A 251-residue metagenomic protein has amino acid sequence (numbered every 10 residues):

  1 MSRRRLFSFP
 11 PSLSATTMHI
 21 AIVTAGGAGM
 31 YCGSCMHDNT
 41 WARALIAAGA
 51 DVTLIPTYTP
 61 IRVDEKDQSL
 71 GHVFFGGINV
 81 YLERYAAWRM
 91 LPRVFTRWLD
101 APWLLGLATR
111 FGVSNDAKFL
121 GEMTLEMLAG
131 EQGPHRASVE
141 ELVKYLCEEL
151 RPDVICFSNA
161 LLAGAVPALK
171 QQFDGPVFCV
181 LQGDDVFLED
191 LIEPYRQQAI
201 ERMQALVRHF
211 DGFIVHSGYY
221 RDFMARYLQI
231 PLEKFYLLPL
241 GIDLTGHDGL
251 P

Functional and structural regions predicted by a protein language model:
F7-F9, L13-R93, C147-L150, G175 (+1 more regions): N-terminal subdomain of nucleotide-sugar transferases
L54-K144: A conserved catalytic-core segment of Leloir-type glycosyltransferases
A129-E131, A163-G164, V180-R196, H209-G212: A short, histidine- and acid-enriched strand-loop-helix "catalytic/donor-clamping" loop that lines the nucleotide-sugar
V143-C147, Y195-F213: Membrane-proximal helix-turn-helix segments that form the acceptor-binding/catalytic region of lipid-linked
V154-C156, L169-F187, F235: Active-site proximal beta-strand in glycosyltransferases
S158-L162: Short His-centered aromatic/hydrophobic patch
E189-L191, A225-R226, E233, I242-P251: Acidic anion/phosphate-binding donor-loop and adjacent secondary structure in glycosyltransferase catalytic cores
Y219, G241: Carbohydrate-associated surface elements
